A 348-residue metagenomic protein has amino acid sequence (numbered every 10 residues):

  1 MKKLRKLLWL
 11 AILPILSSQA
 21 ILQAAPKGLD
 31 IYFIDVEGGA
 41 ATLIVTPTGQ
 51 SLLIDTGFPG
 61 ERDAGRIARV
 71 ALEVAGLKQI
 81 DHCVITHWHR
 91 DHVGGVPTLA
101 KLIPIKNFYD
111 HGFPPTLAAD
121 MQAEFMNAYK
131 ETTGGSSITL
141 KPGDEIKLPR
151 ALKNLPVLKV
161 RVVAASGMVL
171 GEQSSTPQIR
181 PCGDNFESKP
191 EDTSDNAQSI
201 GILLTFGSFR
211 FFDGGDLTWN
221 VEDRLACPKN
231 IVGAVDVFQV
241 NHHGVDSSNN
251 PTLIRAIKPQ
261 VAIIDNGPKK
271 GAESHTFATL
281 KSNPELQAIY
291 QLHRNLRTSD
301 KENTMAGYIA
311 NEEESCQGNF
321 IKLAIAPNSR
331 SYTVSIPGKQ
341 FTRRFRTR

Functional and structural regions predicted by a protein language model:
M1-L10: Bacterial N-terminal signal peptides that target proteins for export
W9-Q19: Bacterial N-terminal signal peptides
A25-L29, V93-T218, S282-R348: Flexible, acidic/histidine-containing loops and adjacent segments that form or flank the divalent-metal
A25-Q79, D195-N220: Conserved beta-strand hairpin/beta-sheet module of binuclear metal-dependent hydrolase folds, prominently
I34-D35, I44, D55, H87 (+7 more regions): Divalent metal-coordination and catalytic microenvironments
I54-R66, E172-E191, H242-S247, K269: Acidic/histidine-rich helix-loop elements that form or flank divalent-metal/phosphate-binding sites at the catalytic
I80-D91, P114, F238-H242: Metallo-beta-lactamase
I105, K258-I264: Proline-aspartate-enriched helix->loop->beta-strand connector
